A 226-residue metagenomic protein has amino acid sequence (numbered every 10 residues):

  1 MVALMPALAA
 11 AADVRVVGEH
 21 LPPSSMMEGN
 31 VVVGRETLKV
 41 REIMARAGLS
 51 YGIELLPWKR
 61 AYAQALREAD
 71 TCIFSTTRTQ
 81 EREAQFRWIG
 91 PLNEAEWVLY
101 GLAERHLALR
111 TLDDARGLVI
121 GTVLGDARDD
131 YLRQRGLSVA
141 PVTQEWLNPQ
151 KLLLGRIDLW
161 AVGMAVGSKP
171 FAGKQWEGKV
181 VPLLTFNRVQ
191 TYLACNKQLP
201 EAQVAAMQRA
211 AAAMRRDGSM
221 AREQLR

Functional and structural regions predicted by a protein language model:
A12-T77, R82-Q85, T122: Extracytoplasmic small-molecule ligand-binding "clamshell" domains of the periplasmic binding protein/Venus flytrap
G18, R87-Y100, D113-R116, L183-Q190: Short Pro/Gly-enriched coil loops immediately N-terminal to beta-strands
T37-R46, R116-V119, D126, L193-R226: Extended ligand-binding regions for polar small-molecule ligands
S50, A127-T143, G178, A211-R226: Ligand-binding clefts/hinges and TM-proximal coupling segments of bilobed small-molecule sensing domains
S50-P57, T122, L137-K151, P182-L183: Short beta-strand-to-loop elements that line the ligand-binding cleft of bilobed periplasmic-binding protein-like
A63, T76-Q85, D158-N187: A ligand-binding cleft/hinge motif common to bilobed small-molecule-binding domains
L92-Q134: A conserved helix-loop-strand patch within extracytoplasmic ligand-binding domains of the periplasmic binding
V98-L109, V189-A206: A bilobed periplasmic-binding-protein/Venus flytrap-type ligand-binding module shared by bacterial periplasmic
